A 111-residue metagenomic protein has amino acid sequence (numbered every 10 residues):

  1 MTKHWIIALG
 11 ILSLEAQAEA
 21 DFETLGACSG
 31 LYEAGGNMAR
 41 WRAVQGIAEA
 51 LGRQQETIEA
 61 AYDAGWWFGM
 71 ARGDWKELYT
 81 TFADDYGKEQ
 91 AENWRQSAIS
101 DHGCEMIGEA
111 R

Functional and structural regions predicted by a protein language model:
M1-A8: Sec-dependent signal peptide recognition, specifically the positively charged N-region followed immediately by
L9-A18: Hydrophobic h-region of N-terminal signal peptides that target proteins for export in Gram-negative bacteria
L14, T24-L25, V44: Generic hydrophobic secondary-structure packing signal
E19-M38: Immediate post-signal-peptide N-terminus of mature secreted/exported proteins
Q45-R111: Compact alpha-helical subdomains of small soluble proteins
